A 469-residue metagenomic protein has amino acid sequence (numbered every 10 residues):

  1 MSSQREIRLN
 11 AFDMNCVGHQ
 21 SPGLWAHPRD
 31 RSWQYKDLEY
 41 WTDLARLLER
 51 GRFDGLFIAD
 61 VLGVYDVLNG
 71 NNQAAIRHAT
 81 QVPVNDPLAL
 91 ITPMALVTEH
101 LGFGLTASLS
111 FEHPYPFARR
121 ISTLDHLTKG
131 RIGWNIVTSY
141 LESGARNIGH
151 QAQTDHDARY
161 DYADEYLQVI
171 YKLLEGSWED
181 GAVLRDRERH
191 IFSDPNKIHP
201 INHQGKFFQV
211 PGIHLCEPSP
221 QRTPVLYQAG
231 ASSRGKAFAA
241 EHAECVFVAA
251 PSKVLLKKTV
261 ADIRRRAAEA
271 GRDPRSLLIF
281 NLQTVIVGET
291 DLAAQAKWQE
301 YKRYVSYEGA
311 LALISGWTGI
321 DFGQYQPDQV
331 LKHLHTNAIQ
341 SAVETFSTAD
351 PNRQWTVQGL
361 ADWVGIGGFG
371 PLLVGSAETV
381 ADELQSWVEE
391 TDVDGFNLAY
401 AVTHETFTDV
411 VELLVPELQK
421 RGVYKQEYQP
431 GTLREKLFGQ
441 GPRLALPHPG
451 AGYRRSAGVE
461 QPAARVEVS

Functional and structural regions predicted by a protein language model:
M1-S469: N-terminal glycine-rich cofactor-binding segment that shapes the pocket for flavin-like pterin cofactors
